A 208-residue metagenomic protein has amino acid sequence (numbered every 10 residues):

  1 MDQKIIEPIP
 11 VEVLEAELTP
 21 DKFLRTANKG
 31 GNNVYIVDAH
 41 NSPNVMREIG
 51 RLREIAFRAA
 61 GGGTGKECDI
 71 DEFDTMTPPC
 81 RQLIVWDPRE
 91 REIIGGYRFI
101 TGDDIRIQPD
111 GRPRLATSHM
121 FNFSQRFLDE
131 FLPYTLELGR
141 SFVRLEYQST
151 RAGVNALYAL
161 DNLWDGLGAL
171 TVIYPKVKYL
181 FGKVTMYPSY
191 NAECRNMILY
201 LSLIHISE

Functional and structural regions predicted by a protein language model:
D2-H40: Conserved N-terminal entry element of GNAT/NAT acetyltransferase domains
T26-D71, R81-E90, R98: Short amphipathic alpha-helix that is part of the acyltransferase structural core
P79, D87-P133: Short, His- and charge-rich active-site/binding loops that engage polyanionic ligands
L136-L138, V172-V184: Conserved GNAT acetyl-CoA-binding A-motif
G139-V154: A short, internal acetyl-CoA/4′-phosphopantetheine-binding micro-motif in the GNAT/acyltransferase core
V143-L145, F181-Y190: Conserved beta-strand-loop-alpha-helix junction that forms the acyl-donor binding cleft
R151-A169: Conserved acetyl-CoA-binding loop-helix of GNAT-fold acetyltransferases
I204-E208: Conserved small/polar residues in nucleotide/adenosyl-binding loops
